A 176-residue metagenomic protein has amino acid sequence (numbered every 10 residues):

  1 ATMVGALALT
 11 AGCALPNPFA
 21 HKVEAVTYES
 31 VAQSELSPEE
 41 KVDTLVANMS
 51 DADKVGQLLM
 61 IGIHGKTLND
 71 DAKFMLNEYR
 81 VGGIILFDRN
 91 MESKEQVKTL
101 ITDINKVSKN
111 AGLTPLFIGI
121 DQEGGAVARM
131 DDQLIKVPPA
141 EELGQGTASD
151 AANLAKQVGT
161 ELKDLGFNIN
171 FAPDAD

Functional and structural regions predicted by a protein language model:
A1-H21: Sec-dependent N-terminal signal peptides of Gram-positive bacterial secreted proteins and lipoproteins
P16-M49, K54-G56: N-terminal, intrinsically disordered, polar/charged segments of Gram-positive cell-envelope systems that serve as
K41, D71, Q157: Short Gly/charged-rich anion-binding patches and loops
A47-N48, D70-M75: Short secondary-structure capping/turn segments at boundaries of alpha-helices and beta-strands
Q57-I61: A short, Trp-centered hydrophobic/proline-enriched beta-strand micro-motif
M75-D176: Enzymes and membrane/adaptor proteins characterized by extended Gly/Ser/Thr/Asp/Glu-rich, aromatic-dotted
